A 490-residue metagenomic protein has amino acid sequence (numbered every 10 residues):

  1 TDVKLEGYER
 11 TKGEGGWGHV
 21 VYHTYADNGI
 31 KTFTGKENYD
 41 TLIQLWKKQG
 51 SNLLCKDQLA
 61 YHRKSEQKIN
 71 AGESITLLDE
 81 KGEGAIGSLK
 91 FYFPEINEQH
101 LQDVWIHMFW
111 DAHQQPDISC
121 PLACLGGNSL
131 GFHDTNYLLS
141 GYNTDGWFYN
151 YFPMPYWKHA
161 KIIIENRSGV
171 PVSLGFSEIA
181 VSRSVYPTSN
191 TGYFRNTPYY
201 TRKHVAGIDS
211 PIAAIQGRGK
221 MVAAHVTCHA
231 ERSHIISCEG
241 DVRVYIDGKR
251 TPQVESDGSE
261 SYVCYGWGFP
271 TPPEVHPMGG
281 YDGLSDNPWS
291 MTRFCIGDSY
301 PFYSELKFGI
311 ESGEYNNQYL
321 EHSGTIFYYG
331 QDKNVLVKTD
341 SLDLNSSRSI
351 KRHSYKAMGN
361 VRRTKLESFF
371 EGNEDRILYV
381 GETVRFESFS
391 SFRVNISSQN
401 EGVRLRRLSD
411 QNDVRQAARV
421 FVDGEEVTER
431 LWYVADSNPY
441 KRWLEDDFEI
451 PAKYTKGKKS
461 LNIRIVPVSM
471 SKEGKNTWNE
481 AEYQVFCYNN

Functional and structural regions predicted by a protein language model:
T1, L139-Y151, P155, S259-P301 (+2 more regions): Beta-strand-rich ligand-recognition modules
T1-R363, E387, S409: Beta-strand-centric surfaces of beta-sandwich/beta-rich domains
S368: Periplasmic c-type cytochrome electron-transfer domains
